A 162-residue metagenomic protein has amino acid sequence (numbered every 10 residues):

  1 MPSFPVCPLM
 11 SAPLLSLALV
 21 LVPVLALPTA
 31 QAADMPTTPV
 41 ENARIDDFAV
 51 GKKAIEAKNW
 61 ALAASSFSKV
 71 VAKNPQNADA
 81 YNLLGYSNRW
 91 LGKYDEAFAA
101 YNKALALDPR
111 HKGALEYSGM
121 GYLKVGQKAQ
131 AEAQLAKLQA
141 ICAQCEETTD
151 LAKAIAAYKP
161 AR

Functional and structural regions predicted by a protein language model:
S11, L15, D34-I45, E132-R162: Terminal, low-structured helical/coil segments at or just beyond the last alpha-helical repeat
N42-K73: Alpha-helical segment of the N-proximal tetratricopeptide repeat
R44, A78-D79, K112-G113, C145-E146: Helix-start (N-cap) detector for alpha-helical repeat units in TPR-like alpha-solenoids, especially tetratricopeptide
K69-V70, K103-A104, K137-L138: Canonical positions in the second alpha-helix
K73, L107, A140-I141: Structural marker of alpha-solenoid helical repeat scaffolds
L83, Y117, L151-A154: Canonical tetratricopeptide repeat
